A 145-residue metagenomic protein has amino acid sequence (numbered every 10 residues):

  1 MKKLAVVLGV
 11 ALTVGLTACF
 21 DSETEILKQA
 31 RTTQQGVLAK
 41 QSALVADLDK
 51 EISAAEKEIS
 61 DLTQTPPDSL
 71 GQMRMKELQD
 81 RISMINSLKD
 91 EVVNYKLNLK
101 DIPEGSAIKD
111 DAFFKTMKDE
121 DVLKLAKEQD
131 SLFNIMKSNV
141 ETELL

Functional and structural regions predicted by a protein language model:
M1-C19: Sec-dependent bacterial lipoprotein signal peptides
C19-Q79: Immediate post-signal-peptide N-terminus of mature secreted/exported proteins
T24-E25, K50, K96, K100 (+2 more regions): Basic, mixed-charge low-complexity alpha-helical segments
A30, V37-L38, G105-L145: C-terminal amphipathic alpha-helix
D47, A54, D61, M84-S87 (+2 more regions): Residues on one face of amphipathic alpha-helical coiled coils
A55, D68-G71, M75-R81, K109-D110 (+3 more regions): Short amphipathic alpha-helical segments that mediate assembly, nucleic-acid/protein binding, or membrane association
E56-I59, T63, L70, V93-K96 (+4 more regions): Coiled-coil heptad-register positions
S69-D101: Mature extracytoplasmic domains of secretory-pathway proteins
